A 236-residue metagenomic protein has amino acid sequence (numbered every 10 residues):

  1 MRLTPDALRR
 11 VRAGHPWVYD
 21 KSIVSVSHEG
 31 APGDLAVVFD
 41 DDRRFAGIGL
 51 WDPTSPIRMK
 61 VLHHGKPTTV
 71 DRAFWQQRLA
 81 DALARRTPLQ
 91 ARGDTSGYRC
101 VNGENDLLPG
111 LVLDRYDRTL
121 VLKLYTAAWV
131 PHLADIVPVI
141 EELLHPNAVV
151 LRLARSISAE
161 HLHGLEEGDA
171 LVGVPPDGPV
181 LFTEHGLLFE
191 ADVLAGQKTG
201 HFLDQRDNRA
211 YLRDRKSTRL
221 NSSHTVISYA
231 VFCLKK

Functional and structural regions predicted by a protein language model:
M1-D117: Non-catalytic accessory regions of SAM-dependent methyltransferases
S55, A128-V130, Q197-K198, C233: Short, surface-exposed beta-strand-loop junctions and turns on beta-sheet-rich folds
V101-D114, V130-H201, A210: Non-catalytic substrate-recognition/targeting regions of SAM-dependent transferases
L203-K216: Conserved alpha-helix/loop element of class I SAM-dependent methyltransferases that forms part of the SAM/SAH-binding
D214-K216, L220-K236: Single conserved hydrophobic/aromatic residue that forms the stacking wall/gate of nucleotide- or nucleobase-binding
